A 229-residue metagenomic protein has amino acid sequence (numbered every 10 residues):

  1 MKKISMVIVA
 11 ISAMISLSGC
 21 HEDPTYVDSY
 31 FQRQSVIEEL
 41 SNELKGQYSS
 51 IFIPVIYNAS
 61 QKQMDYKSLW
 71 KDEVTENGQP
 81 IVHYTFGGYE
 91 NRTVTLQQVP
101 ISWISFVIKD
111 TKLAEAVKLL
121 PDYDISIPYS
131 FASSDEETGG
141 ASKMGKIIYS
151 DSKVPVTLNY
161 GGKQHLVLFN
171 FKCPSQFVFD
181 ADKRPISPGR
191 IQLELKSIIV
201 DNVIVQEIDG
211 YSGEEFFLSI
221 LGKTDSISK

Functional and structural regions predicted by a protein language model:
M1-I4: Positively charged n-region of N-terminal signal peptides that target proteins for export
A13-E43: Bacterial Sec-dependent N-terminal signal peptides
P24-Q32, H165-K229: Edge beta-strand at a domain terminus
L40-Q63: Tryptophan-anchored aromatic micro-motifs
E43-S49, K146-V154, S187-R190: Short, hydrophobic/aromatic-rich segments at coil-to-beta transitions
V55-Y66, Y160-G162, I199-S212: Flexible, membrane-facing loop/turn or short amphipathic-helix motifs that contact lipid bilayers or gate lipid-binding
S60-G78, G88: Surface-exposed strand-loop-strand hairpins of Gram-negative outer-membrane beta-barrel proteins
P80, Y84-Q176: Predominantly extracellular/secreted and cell-surface proteins with exposed, flexible low-complexity segments
